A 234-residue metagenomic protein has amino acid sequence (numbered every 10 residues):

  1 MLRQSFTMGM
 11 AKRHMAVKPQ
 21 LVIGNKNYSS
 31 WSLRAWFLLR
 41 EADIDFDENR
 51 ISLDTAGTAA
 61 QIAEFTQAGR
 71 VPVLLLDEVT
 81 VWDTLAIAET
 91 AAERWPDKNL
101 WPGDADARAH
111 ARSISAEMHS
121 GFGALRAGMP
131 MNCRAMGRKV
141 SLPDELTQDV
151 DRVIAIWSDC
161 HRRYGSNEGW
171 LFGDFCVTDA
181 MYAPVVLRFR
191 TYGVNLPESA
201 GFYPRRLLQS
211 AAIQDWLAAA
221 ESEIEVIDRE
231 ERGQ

Functional and structural regions predicted by a protein language model:
Q4-L142: GST-like domain detector, emphasizing the conserved glutathione-binding G-site in the N-terminal thioredoxin-like
L21-I23, N49, G173, R190-T191 (+1 more regions): Short, contiguous strand/loop micro-motifs
W31, W82, W101, I154-S158 (+2 more regions): Tryptophan-centric aromatic hotspots in well-structured domains and transmembrane helices
L74, C133-K139, W170, S222-R229: Short alpha-helical linear motifs
K98-G103, R126-G128, G169-L171, E198 (+1 more regions): Short, hydrophobic secondary-structure boundary micro-motifs
F122-Q209: GST-like fold's C-terminal all-alpha helical module
S199-Q234: Long hydrophobic alpha-helical segments typical of transmembrane helices together with their membrane-interfacial
